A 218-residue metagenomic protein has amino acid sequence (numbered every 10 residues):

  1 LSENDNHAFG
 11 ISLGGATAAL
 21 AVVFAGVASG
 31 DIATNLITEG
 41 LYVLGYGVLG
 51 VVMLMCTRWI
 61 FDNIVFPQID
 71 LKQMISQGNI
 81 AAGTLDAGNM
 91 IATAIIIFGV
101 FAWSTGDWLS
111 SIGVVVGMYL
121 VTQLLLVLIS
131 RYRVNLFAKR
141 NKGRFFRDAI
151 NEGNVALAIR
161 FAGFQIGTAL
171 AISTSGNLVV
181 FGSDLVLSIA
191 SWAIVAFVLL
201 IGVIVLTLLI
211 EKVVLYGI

Functional and structural regions predicted by a protein language model:
L1-S12, D70-G88, G143-R160, I218: Membrane-interface segments at loop-to-transmembrane junctions
S12-L13, G30-N35, G45, F66 (+3 more regions): Short, solvent-exposed interaction modules
S12-V23, L49-L54, G83-G99, V121-I129 (+2 more regions): Alpha-helical transmembrane segments of multi-pass integral membrane proteins
L20-Y42, T93-V115, I166-S191: Alpha-helical transmembrane segments and their membrane-interface junctions in multi-pass membrane proteins
I37-M55, D107-V127, L187-I204: Alpha-helical transmembrane segments
V48-P67, Q123-N141, I201-G217: Membrane-water interface of transmembrane alpha-helices
N135-E152, I159-R160, T168, I172-N177: Aromatic-anchored, glycine/proline-accented short structural segments that stabilize local strand-turns or short
D148-L157, L185-L200, L208, K212 (+1 more regions): C-terminal transmembrane helix-loop-helix hairpin of multi-pass membrane proteins
